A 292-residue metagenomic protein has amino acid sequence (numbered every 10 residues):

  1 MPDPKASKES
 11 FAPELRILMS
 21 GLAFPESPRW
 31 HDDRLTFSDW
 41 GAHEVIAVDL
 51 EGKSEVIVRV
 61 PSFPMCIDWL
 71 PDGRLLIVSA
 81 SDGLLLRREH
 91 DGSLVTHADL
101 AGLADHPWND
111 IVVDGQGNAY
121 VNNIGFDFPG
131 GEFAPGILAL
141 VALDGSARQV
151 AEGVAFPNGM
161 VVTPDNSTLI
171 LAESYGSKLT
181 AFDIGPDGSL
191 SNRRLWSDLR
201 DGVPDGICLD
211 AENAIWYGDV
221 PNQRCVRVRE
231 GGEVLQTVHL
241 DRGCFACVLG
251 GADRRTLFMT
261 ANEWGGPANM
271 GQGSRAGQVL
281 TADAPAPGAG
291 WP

Functional and structural regions predicted by a protein language model:
M1-P13, D33, A42, G130-P135 (+1 more regions): Blade/loop signatures of beta-propeller domains
P2-G21, V48-G52, A98, R193-R194 (+2 more regions): A short helix->beta-strand "capping" segment at the edge of beta-propeller domains
E14-M19, G52-R59, L94-A101, S146-E152 (+2 more regions): A short beta-strand motif characteristic of beta-propeller blades
M19-D33, V60-S79, L84, G102-G125 (+4 more regions): Beta-rich, blade/repeat-based domains predominating in secreted/periplasmic proteins but also intracellular
W40-G41, A80-S81, F126-G136, S174-S177 (+2 more regions): Short, solvent-exposed loop/turn segments at conserved positions within beta-propeller repeat blades
E44-I46, L84-L86, G136-A139, K178-T180 (+2 more regions): A short loop-to-beta-strand structural motif that recurs across blades of beta-propeller domains
F182-S189, A284-A289: Short loop/turn segments immediately following beta-strands, especially the blade-tip and inter-blade linker loops
V248-P292: Blade-level signature of beta-propeller repeat domains, shared across WD40, Kelch, NHL, RCC1 and BNR/Asp-box propellers
